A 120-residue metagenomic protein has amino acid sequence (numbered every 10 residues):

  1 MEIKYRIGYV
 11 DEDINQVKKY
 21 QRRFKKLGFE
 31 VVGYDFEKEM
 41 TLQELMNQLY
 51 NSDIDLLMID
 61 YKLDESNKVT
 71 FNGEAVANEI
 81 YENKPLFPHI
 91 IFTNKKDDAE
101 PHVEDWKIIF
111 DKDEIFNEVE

Functional and structural regions predicted by a protein language model:
I3-N15, Y20-F24: Conserved acidic segment of CheY-like receiver
D13-Q16, E37-M40, K62-K68, K95-D98 (+1 more regions): Short acidic, S/G/P-rich loop/turn micro-motifs used as interaction or catalytic elements
Q21, D98-E104: Short loop/helix-cap segments at secondary-structure boundaries that form the rim of catalytic
G28-M40: Short hydrophobic/Thr-rich beta-strand motif most characteristic of the beta2 strand and flanking loop of CheY-like
L42-L45, D55-Y81: Conserved phosphotransfer microenvironments
S52: Active-site charged/polar residues at nucleotide-handling catalytic sites that mediate phosphoryl, nucleotidyl
V76-E100, F110-D111: A short, hydrophobic beta-strand element within the central beta-sheet of small alpha/beta folds
D105-E120: Charged, amphipathic alpha-helical linkers/stalks
